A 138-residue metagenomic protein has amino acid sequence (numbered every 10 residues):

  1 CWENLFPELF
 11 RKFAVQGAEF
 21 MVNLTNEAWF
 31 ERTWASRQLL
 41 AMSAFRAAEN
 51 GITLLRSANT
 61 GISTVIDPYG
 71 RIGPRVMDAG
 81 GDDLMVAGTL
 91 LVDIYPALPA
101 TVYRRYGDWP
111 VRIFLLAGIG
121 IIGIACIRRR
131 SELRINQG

Functional and structural regions predicted by a protein language model:
C1-L91: CN hydrolase (nitrilase-like) catalytic-core segments centered on the catalytic cysteine and neighboring Lys/Glu
E8, I72-G73, P99-T101, I113: A broad, structure-centric signal for solvent-exposed, well-ordered loop/edge residues that line or flank functional
A44, L54, C126-R128, E132: Intrinsically disordered, low-complexity sequence elements enriched in Ser/Thr/Gly/Pro
A87-V111: Short, aromatic-rich amphipathic segments at membrane interfaces that lie adjacent to a transmembrane helix or signal
R105-S131: Selective detector of the "anchor" transmembrane alpha-helix that sits immediately C-terminal
E132-G138: Cytoplasmic C-terminal tails of single-pass
